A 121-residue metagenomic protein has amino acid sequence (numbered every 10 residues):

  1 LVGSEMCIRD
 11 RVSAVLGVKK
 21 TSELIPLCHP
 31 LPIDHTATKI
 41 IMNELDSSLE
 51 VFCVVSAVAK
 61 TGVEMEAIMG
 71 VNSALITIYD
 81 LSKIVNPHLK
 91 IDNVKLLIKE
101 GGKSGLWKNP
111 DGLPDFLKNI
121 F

Functional and structural regions predicted by a protein language model:
L1-I8: Short, small-residue-biased leader/transition segments that mark boundaries at the very start of proteins
L24-T38, L89-D92: Hydrophobic beta-strand-centered segment that forms part of the acyl-chain substrate-binding groove
I40-S56: Acidic-glycine-rich active-site phosphate/pyrophosphate-binding loop
V58-T61: Terminal helix-to-tail segments of small alpha-helical proteins
M69-V94: Mixed-charge, glycine-accented linear interaction segment located at domain edges/termini
H88-P110: Short, highly charged C-terminal tails/helix-capping segments
L113-F121: A glycine-rich helix N-cap at a beta->alpha junction
